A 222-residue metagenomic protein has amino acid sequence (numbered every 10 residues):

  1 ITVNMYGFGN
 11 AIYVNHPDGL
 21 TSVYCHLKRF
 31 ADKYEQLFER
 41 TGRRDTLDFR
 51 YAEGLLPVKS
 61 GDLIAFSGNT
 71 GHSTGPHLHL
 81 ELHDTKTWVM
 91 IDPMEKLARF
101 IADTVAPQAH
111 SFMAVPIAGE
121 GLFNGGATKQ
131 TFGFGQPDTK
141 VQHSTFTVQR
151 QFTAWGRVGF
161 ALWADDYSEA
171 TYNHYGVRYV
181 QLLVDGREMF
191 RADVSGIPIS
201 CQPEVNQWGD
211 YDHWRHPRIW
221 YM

Functional and structural regions predicted by a protein language model:
I1, L55-S67: A structural signal for short beta-strand/turn segments enriched in small hydrophobics and glycine
I1-A52: Zn2+-dependent peptidoglycan hydrolase active-site motif and core
A11, S67-E81: Active-site loop architecture of trypsin-fold serine endopeptidases
N15-L20, T85-W88, R178-E188: Short edge-strand/loop segments of extracellular domains
H16, D62, S67-G68, L82: Conserved "cap/hinge" positions at secondary-structure junctions
K59, A102, I117-E120, A127-M222: Long, low-complexity serine/threonine/glycine- and acidic-rich segments characteristic of extracellular
D84-G121: Catalytic cores of secreted or luminal carbohydrate-active enzymes
